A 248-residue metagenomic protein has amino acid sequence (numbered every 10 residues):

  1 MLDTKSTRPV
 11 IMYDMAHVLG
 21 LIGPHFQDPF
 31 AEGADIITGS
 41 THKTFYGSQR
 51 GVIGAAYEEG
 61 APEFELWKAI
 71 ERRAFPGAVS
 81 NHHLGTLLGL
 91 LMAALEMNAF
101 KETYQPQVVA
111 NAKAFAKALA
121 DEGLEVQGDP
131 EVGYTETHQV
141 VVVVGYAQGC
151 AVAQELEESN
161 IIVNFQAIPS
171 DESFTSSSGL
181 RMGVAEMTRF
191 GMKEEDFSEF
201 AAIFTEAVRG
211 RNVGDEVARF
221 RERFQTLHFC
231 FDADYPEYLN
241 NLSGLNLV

Functional and structural regions predicted by a protein language model:
M1-E125, V184-A185: Conserved PLP-enzyme active-site core in the AAT-like
I36-R50, V152-A167: Phosphate/diphosphate-binding loops
G39, K68, R72, M92 (+7 more regions): A broad, structural surface signal
G54-Y57, P76, E96, D121 (+5 more regions): Short, well-ordered loop/turn and helix-capping segments at boundaries between secondary-structure elements and domains
W67-R72, L87-E96, E131-H138, S176-V184 (+1 more regions): Short acidic (Asp/Glu) and glycine-rich catalytic loops that position anionic groups and cofactors
V79, H83, F100-T103, D121-E125 (+3 more regions): Intrinsically disordered or highly flexible coil/loop and linker segments, enriched in small and charged/polar residues
G89, A94, K101, Q105 (+3 more regions): Conserved small-domain helix->loop->beta segment predominantly found in fold-type I
A110, F174-V248: PLP-dependent enzyme catalytic core of the Aspartate aminotransferase-like
